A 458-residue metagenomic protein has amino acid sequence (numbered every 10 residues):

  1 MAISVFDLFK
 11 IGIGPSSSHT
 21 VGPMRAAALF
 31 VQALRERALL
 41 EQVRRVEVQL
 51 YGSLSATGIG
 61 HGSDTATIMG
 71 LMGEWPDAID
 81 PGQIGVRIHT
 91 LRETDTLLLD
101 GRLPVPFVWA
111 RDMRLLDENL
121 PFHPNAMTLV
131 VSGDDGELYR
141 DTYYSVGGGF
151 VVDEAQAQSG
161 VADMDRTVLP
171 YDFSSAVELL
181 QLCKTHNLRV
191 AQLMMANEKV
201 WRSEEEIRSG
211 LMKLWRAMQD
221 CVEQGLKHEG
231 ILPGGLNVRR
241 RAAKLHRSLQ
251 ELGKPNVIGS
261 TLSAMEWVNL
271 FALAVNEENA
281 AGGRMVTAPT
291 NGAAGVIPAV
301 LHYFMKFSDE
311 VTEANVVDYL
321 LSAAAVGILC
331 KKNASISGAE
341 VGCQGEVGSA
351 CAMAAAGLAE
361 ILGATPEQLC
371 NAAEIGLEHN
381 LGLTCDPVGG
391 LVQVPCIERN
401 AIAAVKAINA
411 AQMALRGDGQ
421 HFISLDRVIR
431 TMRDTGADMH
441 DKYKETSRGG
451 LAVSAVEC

Functional and structural regions predicted by a protein language model:
F9-A27, A281-V300, V341-C351: Conserved phosphate/anionic-ligand binding catalytic regions in large, soluble enzymes, centered on
I13-S55, F122, V152: Accessory carbohydrate-recognition regions in carbohydrate-active enzymes
S18-R35, P298-E310, A355-G363: Alpha-helical support elements that line or immediately flank enzyme active sites and cofactor-binding pockets
R45-G58, H89-L98, A243-L245, L320-K332 (+2 more regions): Short, mixed-charge aromatic SLiMs
P76-N256: C-terminal regulatory domains involved in ligand/effector binding and gene-expression control
E204-G342, G450-C458: Accessory "access/gating" subregions that flank catalytic or transport cores
V311, S322, I328-A401, M413-F422: Hydrophobic alpha-helical bundle architecture
F422-C458: Extended hydrophobic packing segments that form well-structured cores
